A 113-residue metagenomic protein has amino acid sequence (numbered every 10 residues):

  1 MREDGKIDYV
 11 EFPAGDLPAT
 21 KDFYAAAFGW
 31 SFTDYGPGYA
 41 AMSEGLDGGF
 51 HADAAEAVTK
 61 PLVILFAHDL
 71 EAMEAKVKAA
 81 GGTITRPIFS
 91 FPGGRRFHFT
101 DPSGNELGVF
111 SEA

Functional and structural regions predicted by a protein language model:
M1-E3, F12, G82-A113: Vicinal oxygen chelate
M1-K21, P61-V63, A113: N-terminal beta-strand motif that seeds the catalytic metal site of vicinal oxygen chelate
D16-L17, H68-L70: Helix N-cap motif at beta-to-alpha junctions
F23-Y24, V77, G104: Conserved active-site tyrosine of GNAT-family acetyltransferases
A27-F32, G81-T83: Conserved acetyl-CoA-binding loop of GNAT-fold acetyltransferases
G29-K60, E106-S111: Conserved short beta-strand elements that form part of the metal-binding/catalytic scaffold of enzyme active sites
A57-V58, H68, A79, G94: Residues at secondary-structure transition points
E71-K76: Short amphipathic alpha-helices within nucleic acid-binding modules
